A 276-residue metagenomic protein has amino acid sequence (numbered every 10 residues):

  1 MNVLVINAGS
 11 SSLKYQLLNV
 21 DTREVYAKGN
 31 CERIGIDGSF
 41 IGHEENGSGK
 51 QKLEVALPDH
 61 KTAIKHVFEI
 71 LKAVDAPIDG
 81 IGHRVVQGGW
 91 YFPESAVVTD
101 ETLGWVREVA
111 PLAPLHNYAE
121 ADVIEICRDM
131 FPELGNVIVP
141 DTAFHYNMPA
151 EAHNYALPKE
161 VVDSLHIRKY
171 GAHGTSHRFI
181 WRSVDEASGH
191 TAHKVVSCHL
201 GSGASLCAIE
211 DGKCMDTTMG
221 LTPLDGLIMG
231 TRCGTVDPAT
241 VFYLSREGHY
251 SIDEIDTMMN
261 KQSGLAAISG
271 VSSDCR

Functional and structural regions predicted by a protein language model:
M1-L4: Extreme N-terminal starter segment of soluble prokaryotic enzymes
N7, C31, I81, D141: Residue-level signal for inorganic ion chemistry
S12-A56, G220: Short glycine-rich, Thr/Ser-proximal phosphate-binding strand/loop in the N-terminal lobe of ATP-dependent enzymes
D37-D79, V123: Conserved active-site "lid/cap" helical segment
P58-T62, V97, E101, Y118-D122 (+7 more regions): Conserved active-site and cofactor/substrate-binding residues in soluble primary-metabolism enzymes
L71-H116, G135-V137, A143-A152: Short beta-strand-loop/turn "lid" adjacent to the catalytic site in phosphate-handling enzymes
F144-L244: Glycine-rich phosphate-binding loop of actin/hexokinase-like ATP-binding domains
E247-R276: A mobile "lid/hinge" subdomain adjacent to the ATP/sugar-phosphate binding pocket shared across diverse ATP-dependent
